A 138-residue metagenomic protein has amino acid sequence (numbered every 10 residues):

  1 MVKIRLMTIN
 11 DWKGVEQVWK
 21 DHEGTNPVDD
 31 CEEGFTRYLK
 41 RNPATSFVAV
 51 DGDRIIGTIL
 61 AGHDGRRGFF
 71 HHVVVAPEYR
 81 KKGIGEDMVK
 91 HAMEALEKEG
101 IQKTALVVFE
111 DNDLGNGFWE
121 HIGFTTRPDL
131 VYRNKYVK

Functional and structural regions predicted by a protein language model:
V2-V15: A short beta-loop-alpha structural element at the N-terminal edge of CoA-dependent acyl/N-acetyltransferase catalytic
R37-V48, F69: A short helix-loop-beta-strand connector motif used in the catalytic cores of GNAT acetyltransferases and, in some
V48, R54-G62, F69-V74: Conserved beta-strand in the GNAT
G62-H71, R80, T126-L130: A conserved beta-turn-beta hairpin within the catalytic core of GNAT-like acetyltransferases that forms part
V75, K81-E94, H121: Conserved acetyl-CoA-binding loop-helix of GNAT-fold acetyltransferases
E86-D87, K98, E110-D129: Conserved active-site alpha-helix within GNAT-family acetyltransferase domains
L96-V108: Conserved GNAT acetyl-CoA-binding A-motif
L106-G115, N134-V137: Conserved beta-strand-loop-alpha-helix junction that forms the acyl-donor binding cleft
